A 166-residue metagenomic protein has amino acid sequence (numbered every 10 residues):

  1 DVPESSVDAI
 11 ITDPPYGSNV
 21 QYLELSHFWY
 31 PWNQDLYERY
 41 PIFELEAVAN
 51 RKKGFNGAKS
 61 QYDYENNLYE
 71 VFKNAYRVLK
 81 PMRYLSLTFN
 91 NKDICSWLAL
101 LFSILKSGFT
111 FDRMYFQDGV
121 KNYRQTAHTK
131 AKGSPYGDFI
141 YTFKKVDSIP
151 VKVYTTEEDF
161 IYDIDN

Functional and structural regions predicted by a protein language model:
D1-N166: S-adenosyl-L-methionine-dependent nucleic acid methyltransferase catalytic domains
